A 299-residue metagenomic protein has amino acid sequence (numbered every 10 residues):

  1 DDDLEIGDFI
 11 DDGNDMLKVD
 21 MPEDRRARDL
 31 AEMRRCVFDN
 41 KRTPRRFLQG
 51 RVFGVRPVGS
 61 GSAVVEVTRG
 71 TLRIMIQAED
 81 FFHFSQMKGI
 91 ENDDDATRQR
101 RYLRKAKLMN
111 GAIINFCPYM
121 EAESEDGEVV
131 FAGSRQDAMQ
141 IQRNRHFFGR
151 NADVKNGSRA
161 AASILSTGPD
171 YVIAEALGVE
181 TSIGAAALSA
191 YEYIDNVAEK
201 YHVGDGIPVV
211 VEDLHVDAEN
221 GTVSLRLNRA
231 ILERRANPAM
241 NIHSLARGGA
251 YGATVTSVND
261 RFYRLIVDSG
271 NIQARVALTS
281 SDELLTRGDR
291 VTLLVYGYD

Functional and structural regions predicted by a protein language model:
D1-D299: Single-stranded RNA-binding regions, centering on S1/OB-family and related RNA-binding modules
